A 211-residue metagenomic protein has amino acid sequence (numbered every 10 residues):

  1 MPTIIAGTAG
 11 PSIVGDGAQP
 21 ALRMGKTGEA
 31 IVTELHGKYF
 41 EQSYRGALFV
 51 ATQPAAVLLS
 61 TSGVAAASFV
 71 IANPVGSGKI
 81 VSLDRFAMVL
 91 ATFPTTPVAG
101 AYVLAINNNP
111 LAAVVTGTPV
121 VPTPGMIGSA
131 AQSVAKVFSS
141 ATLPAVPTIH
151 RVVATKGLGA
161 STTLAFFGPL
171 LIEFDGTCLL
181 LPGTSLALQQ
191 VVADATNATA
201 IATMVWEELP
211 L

Functional and structural regions predicted by a protein language model:
M1-G25, L211: Short, intrinsically disordered N-terminal pre-domain segments
A9, A18, G117-P122, T142-A145: Selective for proline/serine-rich intrinsically disordered segments in cytosolic/nuclear regulatory regions
D16, G63-A67, F166, L170-I172: Residues that act as N-cap/strand-start positions at coil-to-secondary-structure junctions
G17, A51, A130, T148 (+1 more regions): Intrinsically disordered, low-complexity regions enriched for glutamine and histidine
H36-S68, N73-S82, A87-P124, D175-L211: C-terminal interaction-tip segments
P124-T177: Extended, solvent-exposed segments with strong compositional bias
